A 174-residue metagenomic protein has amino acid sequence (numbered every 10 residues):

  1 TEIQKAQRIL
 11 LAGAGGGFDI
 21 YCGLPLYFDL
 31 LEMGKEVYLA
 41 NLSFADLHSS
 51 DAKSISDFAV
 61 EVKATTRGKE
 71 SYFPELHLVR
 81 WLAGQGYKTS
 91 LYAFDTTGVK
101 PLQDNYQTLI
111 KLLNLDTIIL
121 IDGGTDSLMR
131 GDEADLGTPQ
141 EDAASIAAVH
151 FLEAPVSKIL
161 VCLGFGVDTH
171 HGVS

Functional and structural regions predicted by a protein language model:
T1-Q4, L10, M33, L39 (+3 more regions): Non-transmembrane, aqueous-exposed alpha-helical and coiled segments at domain scale
Q4-H48: N-terminal phosphate-binding or glycine-rich loops at protein starts, especially the Walker A/P-loop of NTPases
R8-G23, L91-A93, L120-D122, D126-M129: Short glycine-rich or small-residue beta-strand-to-loop segments that form or flank ligand, phosphate, metal/Fe-S
D19-G23, Y27, E75, V79 (+2 more regions): Short, highly selective alpha-helical patches that border small-molecule cofactor pockets in redox/cofactor-processing
V37-A93: Glycine-rich nucleotide/cofactor/substrate-binding loop typically near the N-terminus or early in the first domain
T65, S90-T97, L128-P139: Flexible, glycine/proline-enriched loop segments at strand-loop-helix junctions that form or flank small-ligand binding
A83-T117, D122-G123: Active-site beta-strand->loop->alpha-helix modules in alpha/beta enzyme cores, enriched in Gly/His/Asp(Glu)
G124-S174: Conserved mixed alpha/beta catalytic, RNA-binding, or beta-rich assembly cores of soluble enzyme, regulatory
